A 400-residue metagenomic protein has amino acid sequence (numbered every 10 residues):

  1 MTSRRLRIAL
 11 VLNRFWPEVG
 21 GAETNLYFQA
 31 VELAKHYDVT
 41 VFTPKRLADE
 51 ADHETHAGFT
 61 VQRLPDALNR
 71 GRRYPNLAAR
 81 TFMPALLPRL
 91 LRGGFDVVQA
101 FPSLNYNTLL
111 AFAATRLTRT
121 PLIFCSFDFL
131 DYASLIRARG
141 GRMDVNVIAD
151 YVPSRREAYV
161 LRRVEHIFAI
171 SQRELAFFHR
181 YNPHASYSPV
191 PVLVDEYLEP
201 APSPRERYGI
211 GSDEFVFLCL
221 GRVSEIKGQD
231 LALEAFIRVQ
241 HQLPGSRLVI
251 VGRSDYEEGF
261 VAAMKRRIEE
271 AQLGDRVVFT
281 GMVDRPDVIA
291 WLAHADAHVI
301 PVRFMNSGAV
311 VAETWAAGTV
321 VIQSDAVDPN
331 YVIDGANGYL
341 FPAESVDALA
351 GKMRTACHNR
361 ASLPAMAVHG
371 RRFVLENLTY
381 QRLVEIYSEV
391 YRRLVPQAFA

Functional and structural regions predicted by a protein language model:
A113-L117, F129-L130, V147-H166, Y181: Membrane-proximal helix-turn-helix segments that form the acceptor-binding/catalytic region of lipid-linked
L198-I210, V216, A263-M264: A short helix/loop element that forms part of the nucleotide-sugar donor recognition site in Leloir-type
G211-K227, L233-F236, V249: Conserved donor-binding/catalytic core segment of Leloir-type glycosyltransferases
L220, R247-K265: Glycosyltransferase donor-sugar binding loop
V261-V283: Nucleotide-activated donor-binding/catalytic signature segment of Leloir-type glycosyltransferases, i.e., the conserved
R303: Aromatic "clamp/platform" in nucleotide-sugar-dependent glycosyltransferases that forms part of the donor/acceptor
V320-Q323: Short hydrophobic beta-strand element within catalytic cores of glycosyltransferases and related nucleotide-activated
D334-G335, Y339-V346, T355-A361: Conserved acidic donor-binding segment of nucleotide-sugar-dependent glycosyltransferases
